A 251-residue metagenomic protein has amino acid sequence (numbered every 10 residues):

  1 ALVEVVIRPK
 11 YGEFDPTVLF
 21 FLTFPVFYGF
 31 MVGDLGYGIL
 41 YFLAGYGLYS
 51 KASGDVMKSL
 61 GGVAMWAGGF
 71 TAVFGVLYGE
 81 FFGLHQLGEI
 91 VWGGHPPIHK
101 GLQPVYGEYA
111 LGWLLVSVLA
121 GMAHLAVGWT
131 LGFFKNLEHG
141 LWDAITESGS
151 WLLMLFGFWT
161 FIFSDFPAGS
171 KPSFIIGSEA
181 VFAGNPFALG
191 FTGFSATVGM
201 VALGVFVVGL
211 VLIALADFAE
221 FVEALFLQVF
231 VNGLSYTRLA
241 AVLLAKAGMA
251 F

Functional and structural regions predicted by a protein language model:
A1-F251: Conserved, carboxylate-rich catalytic/transport cores that coordinate ions
